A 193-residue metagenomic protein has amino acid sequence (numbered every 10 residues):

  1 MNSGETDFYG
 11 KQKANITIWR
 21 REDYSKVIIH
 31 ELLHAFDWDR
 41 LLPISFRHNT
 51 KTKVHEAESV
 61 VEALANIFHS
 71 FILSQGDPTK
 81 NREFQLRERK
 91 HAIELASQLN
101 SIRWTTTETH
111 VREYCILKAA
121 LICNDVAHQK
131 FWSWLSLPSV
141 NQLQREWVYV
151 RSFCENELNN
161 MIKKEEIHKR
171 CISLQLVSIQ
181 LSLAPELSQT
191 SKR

Functional and structural regions predicted by a protein language model:
Y9-I29: Short pre-active-site segment immediately N-terminal to the catalytic Zn-binding motif
E22, E31, E58-S74, W104 (+1 more regions): C-terminal folded domains that constitute the principal catalytic or ligand-binding module of multi-domain proteins
K26-D39, A65: Active-site recognition of the HExxH zinc-binding catalytic motif
V27, G76-T79, I162, S173-Q175: Extended alpha-helical assembly domains of large eukaryotic scaffold proteins
L32, F36, F68, I72 (+1 more regions): Generic structural signal for hydrophobic core residues of well-folded globular domains
R40-S97: Post-HExxH zinc-binding segment in Zn-dependent metallohydrolases
Q85-R193: Pan-zinc metallopeptidase signature
